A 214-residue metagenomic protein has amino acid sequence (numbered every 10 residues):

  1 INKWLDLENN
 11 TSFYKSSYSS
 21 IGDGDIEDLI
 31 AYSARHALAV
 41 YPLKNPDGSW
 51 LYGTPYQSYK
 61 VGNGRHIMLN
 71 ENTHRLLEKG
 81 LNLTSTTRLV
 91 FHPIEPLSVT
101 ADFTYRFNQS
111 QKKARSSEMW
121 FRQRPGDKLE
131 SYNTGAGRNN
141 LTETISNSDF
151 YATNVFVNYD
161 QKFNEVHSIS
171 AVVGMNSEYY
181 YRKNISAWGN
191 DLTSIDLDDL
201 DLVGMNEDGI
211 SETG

Functional and structural regions predicted by a protein language model:
N2-T84, T100-D102, R106-G214: Surface-exposed loop/interface segments of Gram-negative outer-membrane beta-barrel transport/assembly proteins
V90, I94-E95: Long hydrophobic segments that form regular secondary structure
